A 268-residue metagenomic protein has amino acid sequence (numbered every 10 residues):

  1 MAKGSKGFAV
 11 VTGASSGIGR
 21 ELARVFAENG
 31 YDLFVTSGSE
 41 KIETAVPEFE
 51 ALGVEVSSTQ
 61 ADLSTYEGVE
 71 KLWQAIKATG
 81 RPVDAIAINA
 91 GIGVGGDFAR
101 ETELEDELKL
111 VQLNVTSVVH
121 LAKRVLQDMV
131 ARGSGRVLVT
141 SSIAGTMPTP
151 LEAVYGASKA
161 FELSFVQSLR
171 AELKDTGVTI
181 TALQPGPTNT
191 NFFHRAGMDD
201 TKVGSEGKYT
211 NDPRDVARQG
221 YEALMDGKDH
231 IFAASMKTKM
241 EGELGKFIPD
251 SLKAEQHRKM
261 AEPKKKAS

Functional and structural regions predicted by a protein language model:
S15-S16: Conserved glycine-rich cofactor-binding loop
N29-T44: Conserved glycine-rich Rossmann-like NAD(P)H-binding loop of the short-chain dehydrogenase/reductase
Q60-K71, L104: The beta1-alpha1 cofactor-binding region of Rossmann-like NAD(H)/NADP(H)-dependent oxidoreductases
G93-L108, L151: Conserved mid-core segment of classical short-chain dehydrogenase/reductases
A122, S158: Active-site helix of classical SDR
S142: Residue(s) in the substrate-gating loop at a strand-loop-helix junction that position the organic substrate next
E172-M236, K246: SDR active-site lid
